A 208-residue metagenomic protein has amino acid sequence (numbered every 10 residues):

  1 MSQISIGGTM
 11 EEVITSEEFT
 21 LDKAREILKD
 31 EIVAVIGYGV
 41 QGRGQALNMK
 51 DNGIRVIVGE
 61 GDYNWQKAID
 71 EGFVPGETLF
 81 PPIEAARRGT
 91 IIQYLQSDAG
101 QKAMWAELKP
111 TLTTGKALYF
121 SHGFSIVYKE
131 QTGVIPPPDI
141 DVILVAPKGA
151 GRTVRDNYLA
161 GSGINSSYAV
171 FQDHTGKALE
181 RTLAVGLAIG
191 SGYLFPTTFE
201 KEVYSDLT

Functional and structural regions predicted by a protein language model:
M1-I32, E60-G61, A169-Q172, L187-T198: Glycine/serine-rich phosphate-binding loop and adjoining beta1-alpha1 elements at the start of nucleotide-handling
E31-M49: Glycine-rich adenosine-cofactor-binding loop
I32, I54-I57, D141: Residues at the starts of beta-strands that form the adenosine-phosphate
G44, K50-F73: NAD(P)-binding Rossmann-fold cofactor-contacting core
G53, G100, L108, L112 (+1 more regions): Structural signal for hydrophobic packing residues in well-ordered secondary-structure cores of soluble enzyme domains
E71-V127, I135-A150: Rossmann-like NAD(P)-binding element
Y119-T208: Rossmann-fold dinucleotide-binding core
